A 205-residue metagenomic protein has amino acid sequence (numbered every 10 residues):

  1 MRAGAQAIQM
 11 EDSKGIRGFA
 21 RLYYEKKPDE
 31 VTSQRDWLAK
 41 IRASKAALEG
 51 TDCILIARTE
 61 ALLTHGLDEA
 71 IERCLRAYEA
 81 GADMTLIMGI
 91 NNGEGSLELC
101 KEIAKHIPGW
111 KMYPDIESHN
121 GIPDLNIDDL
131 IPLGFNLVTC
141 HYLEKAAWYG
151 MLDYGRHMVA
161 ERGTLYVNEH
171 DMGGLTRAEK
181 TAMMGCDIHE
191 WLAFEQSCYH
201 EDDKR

Functional and structural regions predicted by a protein language model:
M1-Y113, G121-T139, W191, E195-R205: Alpha/beta enzyme core
D36-R42, W110-G121, T139-E144, E161-A178: Short, basic, helix/turn surface patches
D129, L143-R205: Extended, intrinsically disordered, low-complexity segments
